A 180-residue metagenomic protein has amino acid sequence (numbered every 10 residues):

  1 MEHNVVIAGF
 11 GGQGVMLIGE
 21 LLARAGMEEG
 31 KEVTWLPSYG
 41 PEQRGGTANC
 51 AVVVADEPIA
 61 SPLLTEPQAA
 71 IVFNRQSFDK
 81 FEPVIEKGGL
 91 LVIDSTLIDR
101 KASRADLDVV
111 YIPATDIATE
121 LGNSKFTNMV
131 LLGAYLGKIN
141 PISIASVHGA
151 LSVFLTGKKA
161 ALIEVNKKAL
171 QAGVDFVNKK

Functional and structural regions predicted by a protein language model:
M1-K180: Active-site cofactor/cluster-binding pocket
